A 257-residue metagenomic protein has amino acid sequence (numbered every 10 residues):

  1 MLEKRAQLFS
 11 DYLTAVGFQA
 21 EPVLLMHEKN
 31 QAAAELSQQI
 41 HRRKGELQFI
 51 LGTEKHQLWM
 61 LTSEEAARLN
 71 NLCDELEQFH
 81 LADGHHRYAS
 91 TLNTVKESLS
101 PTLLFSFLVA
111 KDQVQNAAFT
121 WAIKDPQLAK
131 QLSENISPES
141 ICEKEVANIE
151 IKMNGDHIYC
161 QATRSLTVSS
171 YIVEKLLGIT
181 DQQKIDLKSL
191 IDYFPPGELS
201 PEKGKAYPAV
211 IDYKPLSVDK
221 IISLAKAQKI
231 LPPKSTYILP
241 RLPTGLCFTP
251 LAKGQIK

Functional and structural regions predicted by a protein language model:
M1-K257: Surface-exposed, charge/polar-rich loops and edge strands
